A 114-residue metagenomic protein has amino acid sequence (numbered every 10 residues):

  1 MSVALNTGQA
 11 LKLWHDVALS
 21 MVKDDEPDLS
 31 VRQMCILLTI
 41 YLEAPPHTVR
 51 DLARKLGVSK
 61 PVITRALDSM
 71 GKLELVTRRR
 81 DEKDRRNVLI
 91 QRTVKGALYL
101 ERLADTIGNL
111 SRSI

Functional and structural regions predicted by a protein language model:
M1-P27: N-terminal leader segment of winged-helix/HTH proteins
S2-V3, V94, G108, R112-S113: Intrinsically disordered, low-complexity regulatory regions of eukaryotic nuclear gene-regulatory proteins
A18-M21, R102-I114: Amphipathic alpha-helical dimerization/coiled-coil segments that flank or bridge DNA-binding/regulatory modules
L19-S59: N-terminal helix-turn-helix DNA-binding core of bacterial DNA-binding proteins
P46-V88: Canonical helix-turn-helix DNA-binding module
E82-E101: Basic, amphipathic "hinge/linker" alpha-helix immediately C-terminal to the N-terminal HTH DNA-binding motif
